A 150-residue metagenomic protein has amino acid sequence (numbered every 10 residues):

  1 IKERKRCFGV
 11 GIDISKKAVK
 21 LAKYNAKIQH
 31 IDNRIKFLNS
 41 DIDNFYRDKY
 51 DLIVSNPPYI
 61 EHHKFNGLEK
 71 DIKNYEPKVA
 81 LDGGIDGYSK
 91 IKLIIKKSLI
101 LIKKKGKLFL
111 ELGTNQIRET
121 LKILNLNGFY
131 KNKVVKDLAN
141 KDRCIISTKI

Functional and structural regions predicted by a protein language model:
I1-N66: Conserved SAM/SAH cofactor-binding pocket of Class I
K2-E3, E76, E111: Acidic-residue sensor for enzyme active/binding pockets
R6, N74-E76, N140: Short, solvent-exposed coil/turn segments
A22, N56, I72, I94 (+1 more regions): Residue-level signal for inorganic ion chemistry
I31, E76, L101-K104: Helix-to-beta-strand junctions that scaffold the AdoMet/dcAdoMet cofactor pocket in Class I SAM-dependent enzymes
Y59-K90: Mobile active-site "lid"/loop adjacent to the S-adenosyl-L-methionine
H63, K149-I150: Short loop segments at secondary-structure junctions
I85-T148: Conserved Class I SAM-dependent methyltransferase catalytic core
